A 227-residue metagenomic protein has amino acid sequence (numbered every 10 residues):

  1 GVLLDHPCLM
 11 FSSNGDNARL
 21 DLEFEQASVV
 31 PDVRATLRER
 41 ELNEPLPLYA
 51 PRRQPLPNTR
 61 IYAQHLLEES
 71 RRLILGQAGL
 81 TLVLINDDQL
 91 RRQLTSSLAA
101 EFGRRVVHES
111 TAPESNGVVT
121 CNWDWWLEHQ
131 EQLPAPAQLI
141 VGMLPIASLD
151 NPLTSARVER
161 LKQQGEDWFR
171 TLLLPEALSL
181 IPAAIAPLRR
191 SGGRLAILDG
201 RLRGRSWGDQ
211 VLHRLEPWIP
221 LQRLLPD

Functional and structural regions predicted by a protein language model:
G1-F24, V33-E39, F169-A177, A196-R203: Conserved helicase ATPase motor motifs in RecA-like P-loop NTPase domains
D5-H6, V30-P31, N43-L46, A78 (+3 more regions): Short glycine-/polar-rich loops that comprise or flank the Walker A/P-loop and associated switch/sensor motifs
S13-R72, L221-D227: Interdomain hinge/linker at the junction between the two RecA-like core domains of SF2 helicases
G15-A18, R40-L42, R53-L56, D87-L90 (+3 more regions): Conserved nucleotide-binding/hydrolysis micro-motifs of P-loop NTPases
L73-L94: Conserved strand-helix element at the start of the C-terminal RecA-like helicase core
Q93-L94, E101-Q130: Conserved motor-coupling elements within RecA-like helicase/translocase cores
H108, R205-D227: Short, low-complexity, polybasic intrinsically disordered segments
V119-G204: Conserved RecA-like P-loop NTPase helicase motor core
